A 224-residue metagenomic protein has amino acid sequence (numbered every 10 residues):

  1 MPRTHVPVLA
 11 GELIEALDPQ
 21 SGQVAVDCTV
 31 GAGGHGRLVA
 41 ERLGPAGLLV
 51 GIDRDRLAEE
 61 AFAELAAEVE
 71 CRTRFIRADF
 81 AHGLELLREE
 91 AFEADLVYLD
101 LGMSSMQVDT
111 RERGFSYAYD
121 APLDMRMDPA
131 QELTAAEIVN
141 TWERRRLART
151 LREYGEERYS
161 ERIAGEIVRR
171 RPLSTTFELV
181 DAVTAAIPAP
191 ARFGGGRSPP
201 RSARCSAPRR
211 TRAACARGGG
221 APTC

Functional and structural regions predicted by a protein language model:
M1-C224: S-adenosyl-L-methionine-dependent methyltransferase catalytic core, i.e., the SAM/SAH-binding region
